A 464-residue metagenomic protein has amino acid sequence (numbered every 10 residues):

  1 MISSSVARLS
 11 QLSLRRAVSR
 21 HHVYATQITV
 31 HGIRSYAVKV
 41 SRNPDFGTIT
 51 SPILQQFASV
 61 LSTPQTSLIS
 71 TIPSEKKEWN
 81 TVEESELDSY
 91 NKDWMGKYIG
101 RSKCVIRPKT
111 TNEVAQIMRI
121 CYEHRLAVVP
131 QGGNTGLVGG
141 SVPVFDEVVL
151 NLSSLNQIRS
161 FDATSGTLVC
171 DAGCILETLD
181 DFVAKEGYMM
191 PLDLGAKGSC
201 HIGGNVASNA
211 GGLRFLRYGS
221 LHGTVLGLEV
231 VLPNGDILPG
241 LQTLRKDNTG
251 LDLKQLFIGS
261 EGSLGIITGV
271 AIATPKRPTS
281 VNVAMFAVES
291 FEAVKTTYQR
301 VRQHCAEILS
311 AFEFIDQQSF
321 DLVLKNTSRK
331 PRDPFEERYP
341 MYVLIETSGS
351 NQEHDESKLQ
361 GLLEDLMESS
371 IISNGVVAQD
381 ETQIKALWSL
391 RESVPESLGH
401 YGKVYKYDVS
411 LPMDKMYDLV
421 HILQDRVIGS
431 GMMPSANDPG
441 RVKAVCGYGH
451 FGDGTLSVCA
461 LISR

Functional and structural regions predicted by a protein language model:
I2-R464: Noncatalytic alpha-helical scaffold of FAD-dependent oxidoreductases
